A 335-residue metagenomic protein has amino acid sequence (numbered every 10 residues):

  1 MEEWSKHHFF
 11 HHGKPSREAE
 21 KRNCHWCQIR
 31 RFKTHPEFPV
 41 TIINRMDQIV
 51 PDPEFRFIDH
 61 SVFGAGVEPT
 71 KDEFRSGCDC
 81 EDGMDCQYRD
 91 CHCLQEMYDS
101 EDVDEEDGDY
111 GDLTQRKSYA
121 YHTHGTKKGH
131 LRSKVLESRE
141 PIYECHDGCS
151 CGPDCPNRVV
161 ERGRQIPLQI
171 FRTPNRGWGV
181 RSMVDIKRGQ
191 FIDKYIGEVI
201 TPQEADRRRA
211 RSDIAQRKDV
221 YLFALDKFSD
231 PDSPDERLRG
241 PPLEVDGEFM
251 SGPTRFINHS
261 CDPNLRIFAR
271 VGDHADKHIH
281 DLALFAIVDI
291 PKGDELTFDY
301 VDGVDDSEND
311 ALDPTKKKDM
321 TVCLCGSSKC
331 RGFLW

Functional and structural regions predicted by a protein language model:
M1-G177, V322, S328-W335: Accessory low-complexity/Zn-finger-associated flanking regions of SET/PR-domain chromatin methyltransferases
Y110-K127, R132, E137-Y143, D147-G148 (+2 more regions): Catalytic cores of histone-lysine modification enzymes
V180-R188, I279-D299: Acidic/histidine-enriched ion/cofactor-binding microenvironments in catalytic or ligand-binding pockets
V199-A205, V304-K317: Short, Lys/Arg- and Gly-enriched loop/turn segments at beta-strand edges
P234-E236, I267-A269, T297, N309-D310 (+1 more regions): Short conserved micro-motifs at the rims of enzyme active sites and ligand-binding pockets
S260, R270-G272, F285-D289, E295 (+2 more regions): Short, loop-centered acidic/histidine patches that primarily coordinate divalent metals
F298, E308-D310, P314-K316, T321-L334: TerminUS-proximal long segments
